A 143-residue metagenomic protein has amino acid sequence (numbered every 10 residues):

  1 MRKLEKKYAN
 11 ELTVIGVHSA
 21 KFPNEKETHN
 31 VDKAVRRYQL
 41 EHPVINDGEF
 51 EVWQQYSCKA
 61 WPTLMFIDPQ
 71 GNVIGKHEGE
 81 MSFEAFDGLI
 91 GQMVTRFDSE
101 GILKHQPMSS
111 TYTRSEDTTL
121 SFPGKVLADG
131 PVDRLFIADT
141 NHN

Functional and structural regions predicted by a protein language model:
M1-R37, G48-V52: Structural microenvironment flanking redox-active thiols in thiol-disulfide oxidoreductases
E11-T13, D32, P43-I45, I67-K76 (+1 more regions): Soluble extramembrane regions of membrane proteins in the secretory/endomembrane system
V31-W61, M65-I67: Short, internal strand/loop/helix patches that form the active-site neighborhood or redox-interaction surface
D68-R134, T140: Thiol-/selenol-based redox modules, centered on thioredoxin-like and closely related oxidoreductase domains
